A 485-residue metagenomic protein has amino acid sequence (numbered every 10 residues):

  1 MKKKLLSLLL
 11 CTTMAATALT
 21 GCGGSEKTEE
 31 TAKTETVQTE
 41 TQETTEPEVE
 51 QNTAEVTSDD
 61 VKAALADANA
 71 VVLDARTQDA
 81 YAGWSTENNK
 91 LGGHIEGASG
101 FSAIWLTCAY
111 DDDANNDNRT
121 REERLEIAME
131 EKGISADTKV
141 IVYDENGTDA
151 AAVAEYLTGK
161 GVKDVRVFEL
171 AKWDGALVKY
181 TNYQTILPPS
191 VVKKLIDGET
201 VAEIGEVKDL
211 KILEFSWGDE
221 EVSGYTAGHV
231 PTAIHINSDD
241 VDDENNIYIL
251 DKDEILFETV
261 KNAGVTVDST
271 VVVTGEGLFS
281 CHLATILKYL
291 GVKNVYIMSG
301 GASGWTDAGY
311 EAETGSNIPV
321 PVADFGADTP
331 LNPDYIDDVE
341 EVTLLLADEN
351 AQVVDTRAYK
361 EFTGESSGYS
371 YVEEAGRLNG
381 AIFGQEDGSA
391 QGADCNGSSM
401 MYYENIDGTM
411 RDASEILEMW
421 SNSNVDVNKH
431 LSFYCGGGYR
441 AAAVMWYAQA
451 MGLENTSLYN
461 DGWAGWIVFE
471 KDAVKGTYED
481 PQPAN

Functional and structural regions predicted by a protein language model:
K3-C11: Sec-dependent signal peptide recognition, specifically the positively charged N-region followed immediately by
L5, C22-N485: Cytosolic catalytic domains that perform sulfur/thiol-centered chemistry
T17-G21: C-terminal motif of bacterial Sec signal peptides marking the signal peptidase cleavage site
